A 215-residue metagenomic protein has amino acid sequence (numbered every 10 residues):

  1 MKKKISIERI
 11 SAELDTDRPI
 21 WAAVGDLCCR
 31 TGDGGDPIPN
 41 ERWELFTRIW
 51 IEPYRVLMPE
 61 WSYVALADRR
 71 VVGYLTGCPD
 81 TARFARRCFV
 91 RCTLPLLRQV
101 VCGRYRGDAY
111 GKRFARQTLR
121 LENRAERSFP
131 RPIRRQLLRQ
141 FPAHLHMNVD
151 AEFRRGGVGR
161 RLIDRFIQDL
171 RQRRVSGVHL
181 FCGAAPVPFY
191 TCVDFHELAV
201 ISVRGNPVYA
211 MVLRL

Functional and structural regions predicted by a protein language model:
M1-P19: Conserved N-terminal entry element of GNAT/NAT acetyltransferase domains
I5, R69-Y74: Glycine-rich phosphate/pyrophosphate-binding loop shared by adenosine-nucleotide-utilizing enzymes
R18, G32-W50, R91-V101, Y105-R106: Conserved GNAT-fold acetyl-CoA-binding loop/helix
P39-S62, D68, T76: Active-site rim helix/loop that mediates acceptor-substrate recognition in acyltransferases
T81-H146: Conserved acyl-donor/pantetheine-binding loop and adjacent beta-alpha core of acyl/acetyltransferases and related
F141-A143, M147, L170-G183: Conserved GNAT acetyl-CoA-binding A-motif
H146, R155-D169, C192: Conserved acetyl-CoA-binding loop-helix of GNAT-fold acetyltransferases
S176-V187, E197-L215: C-terminal "cap" of GNAT-fold acetyltransferases
